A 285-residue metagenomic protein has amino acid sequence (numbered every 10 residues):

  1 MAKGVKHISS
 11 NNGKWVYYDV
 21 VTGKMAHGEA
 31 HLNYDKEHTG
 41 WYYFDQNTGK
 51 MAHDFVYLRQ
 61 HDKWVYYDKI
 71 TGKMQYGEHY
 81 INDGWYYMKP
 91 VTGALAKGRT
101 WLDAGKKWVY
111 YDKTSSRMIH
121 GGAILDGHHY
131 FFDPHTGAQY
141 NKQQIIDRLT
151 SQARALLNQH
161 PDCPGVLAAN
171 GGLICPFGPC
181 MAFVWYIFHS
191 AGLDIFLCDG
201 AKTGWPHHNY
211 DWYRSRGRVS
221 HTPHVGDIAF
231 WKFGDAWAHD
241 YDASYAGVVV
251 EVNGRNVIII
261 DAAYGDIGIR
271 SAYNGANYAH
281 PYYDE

Functional and structural regions predicted by a protein language model:
M1-Q144: Extracellular adhesion/carbohydrate-binding repeat motifs centered on closely spaced tryptophans
H38-W41, I174-F177, Y241-G247: Glycine-rich, flexible loop segments associated with nucleotide phosphate handling
Y66, N209-R214, N277-D284: A short, hydrophobic/aromatic-rich structural module that often spans a beta strand with its adjoining loop
K97, A138, Q144, S151 (+2 more regions): Aromatic- and glycine-rich peptidoglycan recognition patches
Y140-D199, D242: N-terminal capping segments
D194-D266: ...with weaker cross-activation on analogous glycine-rich loops/strands in unrelated enzymes
